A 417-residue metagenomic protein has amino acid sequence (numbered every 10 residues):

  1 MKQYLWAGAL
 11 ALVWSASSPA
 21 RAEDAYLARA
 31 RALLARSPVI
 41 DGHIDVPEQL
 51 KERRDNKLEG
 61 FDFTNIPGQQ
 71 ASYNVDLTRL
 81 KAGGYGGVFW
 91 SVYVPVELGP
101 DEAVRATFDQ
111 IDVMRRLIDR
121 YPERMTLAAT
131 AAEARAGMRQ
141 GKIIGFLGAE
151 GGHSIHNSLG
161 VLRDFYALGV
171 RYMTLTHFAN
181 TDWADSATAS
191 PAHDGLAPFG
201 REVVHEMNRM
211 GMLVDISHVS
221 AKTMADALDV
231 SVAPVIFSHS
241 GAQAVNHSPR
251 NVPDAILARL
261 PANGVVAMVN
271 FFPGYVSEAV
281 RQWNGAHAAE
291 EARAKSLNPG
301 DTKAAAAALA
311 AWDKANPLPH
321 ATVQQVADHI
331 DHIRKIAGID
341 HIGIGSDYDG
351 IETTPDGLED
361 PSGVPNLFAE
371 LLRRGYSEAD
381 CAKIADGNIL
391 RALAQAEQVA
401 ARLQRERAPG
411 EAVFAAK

Functional and structural regions predicted by a protein language model:
M1-Y4: Positively charged n-region of N-terminal signal peptides that target proteins for export
A7-A16: Bacterial N-terminal signal peptides
R21-D194, H247-K417: N-terminal hydrophobic targeting/anchoring segments and the immediately downstream early-domain regions of hydrolases
V39-V46, V219, F237-G241: Histidine-centered catalytic micro-motifs
I118, A192-M210, A227-F237, E370: Alpha-helix-loop-beta-strand connector modules within alpha/beta enzyme cores
S158-L162, T223-A233: Distinct, well-ordered alpha-helical segments
A192-F199, D215-S220, V252: Short, contiguous, pocket-lining structural segments that sit at or immediately flank catalytic/ligand-binding sites
V203-I216, K222-D226, I256-A262, H332: Substrate-binding cleft of carbohydrate-active enzyme catalytic domains
